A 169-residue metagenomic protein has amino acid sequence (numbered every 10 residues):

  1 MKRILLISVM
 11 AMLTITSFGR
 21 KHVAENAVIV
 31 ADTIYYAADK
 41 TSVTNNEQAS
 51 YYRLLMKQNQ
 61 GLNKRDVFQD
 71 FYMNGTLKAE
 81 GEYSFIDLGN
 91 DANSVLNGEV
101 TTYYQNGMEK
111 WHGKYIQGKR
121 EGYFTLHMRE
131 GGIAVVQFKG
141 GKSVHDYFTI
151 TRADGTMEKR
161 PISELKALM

Functional and structural regions predicted by a protein language model:
M1-E25: Bacterial Sec-dependent N-terminal signal peptides
S17-M169: Glycine/tyrosine- and acidic-biased, solvent-exposed loop/turn segments at the edges of beta-strands
